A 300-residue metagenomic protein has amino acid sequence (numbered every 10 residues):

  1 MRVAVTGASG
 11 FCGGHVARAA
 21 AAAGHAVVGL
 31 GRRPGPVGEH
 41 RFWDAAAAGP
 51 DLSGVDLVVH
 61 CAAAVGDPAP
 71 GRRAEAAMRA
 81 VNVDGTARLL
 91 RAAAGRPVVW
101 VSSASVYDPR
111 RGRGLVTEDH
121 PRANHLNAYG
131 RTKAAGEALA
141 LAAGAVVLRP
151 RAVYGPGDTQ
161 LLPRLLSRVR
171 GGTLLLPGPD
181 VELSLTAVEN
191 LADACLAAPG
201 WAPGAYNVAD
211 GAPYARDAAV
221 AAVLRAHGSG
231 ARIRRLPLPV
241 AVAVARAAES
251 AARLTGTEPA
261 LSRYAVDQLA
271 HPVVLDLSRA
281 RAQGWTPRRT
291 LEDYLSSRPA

Functional and structural regions predicted by a protein language model:
V3-A23: N-terminal Rossmann NAD(P)H-binding glycine-rich loop of SDR-like oxidoreductase domains
G35, W43-D84, R88, A92 (+1 more regions): NAD(P)H-binding glycine-rich loop region in Rossmannoid oxidoreductase-like domains and their noncatalytic homologs
A87-A128: Conserved Rossmann-fold NAD(P)-dependent oxidoreductase catalytic core, especially the SDR/UDP-sugar
N124-V146: Active-site Tyr-X1-5-Lys
V146-R164: Flexible, glycine-rich beta-alpha linker
T159-R164, P177-P199, P203-N207: Substrate-positioning beta->alpha
A194-P259, S296-P299: Mid/C-terminal beta-alpha module of Rossmann-like enzyme folds, strongest in SDR-family dehydrogenases/epimerases
L275-A300: Amphipathic terminal alpha-helices
